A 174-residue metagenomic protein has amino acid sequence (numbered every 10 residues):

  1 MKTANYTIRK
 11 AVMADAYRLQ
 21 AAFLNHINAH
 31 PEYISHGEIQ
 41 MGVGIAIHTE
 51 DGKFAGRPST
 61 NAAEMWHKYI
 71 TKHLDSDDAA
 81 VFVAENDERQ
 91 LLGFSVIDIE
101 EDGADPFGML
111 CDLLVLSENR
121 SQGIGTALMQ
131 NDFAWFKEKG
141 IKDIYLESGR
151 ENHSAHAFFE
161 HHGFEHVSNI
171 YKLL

Functional and structural regions predicted by a protein language model:
M13, A21-D105, C111, L174: Acetyl-CoA-dependent GNAT
A14, R18, L91, H153-S154 (+1 more regions): Short alpha-helical
D112-V115, S121-A134, A157, H161: Conserved acetyl-CoA-binding loop-helix of GNAT-fold acetyltransferases
L116, G149: Residue-level recognition of the GNAT/N-acetyltransferase active site
T126, R150-S168, L173: Conserved active-site alpha-helix within GNAT-family acetyltransferase domains
F136-E147: Conserved GNAT acetyl-CoA-binding A-motif
